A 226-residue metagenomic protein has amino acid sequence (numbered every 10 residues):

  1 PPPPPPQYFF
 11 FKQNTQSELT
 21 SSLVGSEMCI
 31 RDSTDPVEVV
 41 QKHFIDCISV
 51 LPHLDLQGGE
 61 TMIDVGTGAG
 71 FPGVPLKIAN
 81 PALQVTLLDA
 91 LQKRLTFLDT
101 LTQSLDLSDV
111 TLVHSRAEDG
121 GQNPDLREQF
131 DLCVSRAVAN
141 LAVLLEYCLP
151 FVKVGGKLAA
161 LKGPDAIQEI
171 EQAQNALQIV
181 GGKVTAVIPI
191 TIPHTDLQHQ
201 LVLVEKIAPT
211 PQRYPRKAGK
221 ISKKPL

Functional and structural regions predicted by a protein language model:
P4, Q13-L19, L23-C29: Short, small-residue-biased leader/transition segments that mark boundaries at the very start of proteins
S26-G58, T100-V110: Class I SAM-dependent transferase core
G58-G66: Conserved class I S-adenosyl-L-methionine
A69-P81: Conserved SAM-binding loop of SAM-dependent methyltransferases across substrates and taxa, primarily the Class I
Q84-D89: Conserved SAM-binding motif I beta-strand of class I
A90-L226: S-adenosylmethionine
